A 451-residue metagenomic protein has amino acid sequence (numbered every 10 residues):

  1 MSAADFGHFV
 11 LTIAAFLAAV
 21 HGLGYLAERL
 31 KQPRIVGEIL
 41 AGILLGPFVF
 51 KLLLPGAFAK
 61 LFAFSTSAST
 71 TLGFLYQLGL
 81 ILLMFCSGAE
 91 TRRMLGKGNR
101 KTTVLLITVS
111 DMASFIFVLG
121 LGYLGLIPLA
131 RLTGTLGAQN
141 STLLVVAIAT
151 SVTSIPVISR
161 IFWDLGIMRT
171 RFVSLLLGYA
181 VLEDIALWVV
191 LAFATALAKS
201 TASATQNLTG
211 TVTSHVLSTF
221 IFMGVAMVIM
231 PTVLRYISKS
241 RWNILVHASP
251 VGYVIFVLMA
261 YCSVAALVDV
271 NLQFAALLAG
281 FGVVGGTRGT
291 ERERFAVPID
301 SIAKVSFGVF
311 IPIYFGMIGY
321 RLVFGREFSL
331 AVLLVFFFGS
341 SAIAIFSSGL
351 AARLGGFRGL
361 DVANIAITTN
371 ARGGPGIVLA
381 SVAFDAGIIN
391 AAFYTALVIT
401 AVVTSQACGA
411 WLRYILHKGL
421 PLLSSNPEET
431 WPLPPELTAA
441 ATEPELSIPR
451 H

Functional and structural regions predicted by a protein language model:
M1, F6, T205-Q206, V233-Y253 (+2 more regions): Intrinsically disordered, low-complexity non-transmembrane regions of multi-pass membrane transporters
M1-H8, A57-Y76, R131-A147, A204-T219 (+4 more regions): Interfacial loop-to-helix junctions that mark the boundaries of transmembrane helices in multi-pass membrane
I13-Y25, G42-I43, P47, K51-L52 (+16 more regions): Transmembrane alpha-helical segments of multi-pass membrane transport proteins and ion-pumping complexes
A18, E28, G252-V270, V382-D385: Canonical bilayer-spanning transmembrane alpha-helix
G22-R29, L52, R93-L165, I229 (+2 more regions): Transmembrane alpha-helices that form the ion-translocation and gating core of multi-pass ion transport proteins
E38-F50, L106-L119, G178-A192, V246-C262 (+3 more regions): Small-residue-rich segments of transmembrane alpha-helices in multi-pass membrane proteins, especially helix faces
L45-T102, Y236-V246, V257-F336: Membrane-interface junctions of multi-pass transporters
R93-G98, A130, S159-L182, A186-F220: Alpha-helical transmembrane bundle and helix-membrane interface signal in multi-pass integral membrane proteins
